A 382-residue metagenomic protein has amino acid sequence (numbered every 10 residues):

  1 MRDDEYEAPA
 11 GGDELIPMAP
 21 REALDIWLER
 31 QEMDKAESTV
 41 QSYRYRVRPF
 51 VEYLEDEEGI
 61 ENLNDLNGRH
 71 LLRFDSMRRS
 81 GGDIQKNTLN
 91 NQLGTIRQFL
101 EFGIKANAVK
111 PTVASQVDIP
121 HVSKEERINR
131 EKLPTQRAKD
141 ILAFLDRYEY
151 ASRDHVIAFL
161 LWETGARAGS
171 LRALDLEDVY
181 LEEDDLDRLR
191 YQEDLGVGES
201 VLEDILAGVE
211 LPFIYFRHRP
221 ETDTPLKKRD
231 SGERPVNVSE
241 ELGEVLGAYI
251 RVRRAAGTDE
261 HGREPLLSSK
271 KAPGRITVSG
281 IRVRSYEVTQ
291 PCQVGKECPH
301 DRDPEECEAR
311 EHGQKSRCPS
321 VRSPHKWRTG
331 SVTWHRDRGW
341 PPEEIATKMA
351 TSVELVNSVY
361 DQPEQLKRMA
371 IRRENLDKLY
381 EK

Functional and structural regions predicted by a protein language model:
R2, K139-A168, R172, H261: Basic, Lys/Arg- and aromatic-enriched nucleic-acid-binding interface segment
R2-A10, N375-K382: C-terminal secondary-structure termini that scaffold catalytic or DNA-interacting sites
P9, D25-I128, R254: N-terminal core-binding DNA-recognition domain of tyrosine recombinases/integrases
D34, M349-E374: Catalytic-site neighborhood detector that most strongly recognizes the C-terminal catalytic loop/helix of tyrosine
E58, R282-T347, E354, Q362: Short, basic (Lys/Arg/His-rich) helix/loop patches that form interaction surfaces in the mid-to-C-terminal regions
L161-E210: Short, charged phosphate-coordinating catalytic segments
D194-A272: Basic, alpha-helical nucleic-acid-contacting "clamp/cap" segments
S239-P319: Active-site/catalytic core of tyrosine-dependent DNA strand-transfer enzymes
